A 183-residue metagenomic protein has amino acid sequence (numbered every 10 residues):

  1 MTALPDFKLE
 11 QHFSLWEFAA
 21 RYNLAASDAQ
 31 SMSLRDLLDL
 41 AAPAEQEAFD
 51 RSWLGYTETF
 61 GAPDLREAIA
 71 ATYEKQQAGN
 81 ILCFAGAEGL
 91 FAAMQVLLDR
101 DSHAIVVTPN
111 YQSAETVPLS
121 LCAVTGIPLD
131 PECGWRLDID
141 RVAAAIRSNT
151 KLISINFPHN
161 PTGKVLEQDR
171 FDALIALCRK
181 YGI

Functional and structural regions predicted by a protein language model:
T2-E88: N-terminal small-domain helix-loop-helix segment of the aminotransferase-like
S52-K180: Conserved core of the PLP fold type I
